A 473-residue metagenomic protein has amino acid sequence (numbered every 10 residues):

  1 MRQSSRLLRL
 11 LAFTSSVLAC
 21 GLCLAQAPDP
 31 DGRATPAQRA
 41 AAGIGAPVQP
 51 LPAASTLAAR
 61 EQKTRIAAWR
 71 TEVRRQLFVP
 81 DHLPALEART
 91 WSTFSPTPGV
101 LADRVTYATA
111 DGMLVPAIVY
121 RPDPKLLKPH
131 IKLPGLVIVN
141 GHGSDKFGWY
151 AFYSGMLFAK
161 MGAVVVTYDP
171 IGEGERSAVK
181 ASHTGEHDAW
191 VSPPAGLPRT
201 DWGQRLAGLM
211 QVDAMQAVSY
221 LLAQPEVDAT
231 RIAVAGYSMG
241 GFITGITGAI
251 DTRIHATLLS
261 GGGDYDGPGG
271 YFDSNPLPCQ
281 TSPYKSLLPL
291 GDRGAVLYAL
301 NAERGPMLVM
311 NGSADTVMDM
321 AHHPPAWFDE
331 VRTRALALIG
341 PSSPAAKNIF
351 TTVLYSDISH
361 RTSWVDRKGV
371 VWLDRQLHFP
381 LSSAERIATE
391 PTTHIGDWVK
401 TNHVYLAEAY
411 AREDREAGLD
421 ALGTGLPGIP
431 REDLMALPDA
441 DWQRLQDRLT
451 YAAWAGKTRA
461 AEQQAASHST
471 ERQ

Functional and structural regions predicted by a protein language model:
R2-A12: Bacterial N-terminal signal peptides that target proteins for export
C23-A25: Boundary at the C-terminal end of the N-terminal hydrophobic targeting segment
A27-D103, A108-L114, G305, D329-Q473: Alpha/beta-hydrolase-fold serine-hydrolase catalytic core, especially in secreted/extracellular enzymes
G112-V115, D123-G135: Proline/glycine-enriched tight loop/beta-turn segments at coil->beta junctions that connect or precede beta-strands
P129-V212, G269-G270: Cap/lid segment of the alpha/beta-hydrolase catalytic domain
Q216-P289: Primarily recognizes the serine-hydrolase "nucleophile elbow" in alpha/beta-hydrolase and SGNH/GDSL folds
D266-L336: The feature captures the conserved acid-bearing segment of alpha/beta-hydrolase catalytic domains
